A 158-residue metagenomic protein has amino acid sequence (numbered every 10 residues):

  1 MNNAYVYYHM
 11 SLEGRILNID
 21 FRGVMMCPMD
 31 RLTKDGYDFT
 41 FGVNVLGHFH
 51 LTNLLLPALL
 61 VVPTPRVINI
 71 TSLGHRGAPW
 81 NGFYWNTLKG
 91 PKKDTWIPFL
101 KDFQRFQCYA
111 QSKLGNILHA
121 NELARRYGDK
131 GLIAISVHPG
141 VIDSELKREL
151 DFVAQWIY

Functional and structural regions predicted by a protein language model:
M1-D151: Rossmann-fold NAD(P)H-dependent dehydrogenase/reductase core
D151-Y158: Terminal hydrophobic/aromatic helix or amphipathic segment near a protein terminus
